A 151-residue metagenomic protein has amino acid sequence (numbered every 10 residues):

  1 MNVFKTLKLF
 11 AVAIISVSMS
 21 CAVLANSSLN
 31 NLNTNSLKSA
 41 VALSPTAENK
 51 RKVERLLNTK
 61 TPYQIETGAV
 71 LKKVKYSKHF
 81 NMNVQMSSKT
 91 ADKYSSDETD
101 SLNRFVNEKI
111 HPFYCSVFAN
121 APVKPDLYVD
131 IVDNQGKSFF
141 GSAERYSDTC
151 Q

Functional and structural regions predicted by a protein language model:
N2-A11: Bacterial N-terminal signal peptides that target proteins for export
F10-S18: Bacterial N-terminal signal peptides
C21-A25: Sec/Tat signal peptide C-region and signal peptidase I cleavage site
N26-A42, K50-K93, A119-Q151: Polar/charged, Gly/Pro-rich intrinsically disordered segments
A47-R51, D100: Generic alpha-helical secondary structure signal
D92-P122: Short, non-transmembrane amphipathic alpha-helical segments
